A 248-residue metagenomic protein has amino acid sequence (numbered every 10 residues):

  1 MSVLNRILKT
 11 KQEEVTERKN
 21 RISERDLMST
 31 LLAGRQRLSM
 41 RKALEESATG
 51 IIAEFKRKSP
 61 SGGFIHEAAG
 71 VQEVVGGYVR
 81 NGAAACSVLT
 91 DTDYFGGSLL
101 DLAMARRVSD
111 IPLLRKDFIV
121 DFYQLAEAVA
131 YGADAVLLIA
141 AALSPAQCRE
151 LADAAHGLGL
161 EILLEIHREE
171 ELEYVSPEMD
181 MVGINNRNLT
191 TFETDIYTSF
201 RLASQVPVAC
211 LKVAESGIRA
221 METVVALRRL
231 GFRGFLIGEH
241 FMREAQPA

Functional and structural regions predicted by a protein language model:
S2-A68: An N-cap/entry alpha-helix motif that binds or orients negatively charged groups
I7, A53, Y78, C86 (+5 more regions): Conserved, mostly hydrophobic/aromatic
R35-T49, F95-F118, A140, R149-E165 (+1 more regions): Alpha-helix-loop-beta-strand connector modules within alpha/beta enzyme cores
I52-Q72, I111-V120, L163-E165, K212-R219: Active-site mouth loops of central-metabolism enzymes
P60-A68, V74-G96, Y174-A203: Glycine/Thr-rich beta-alpha phosphate-binding loop at enzyme active sites
V120-G132, H167-E178, A214-I237: Catalytic cores of alpha/beta
E127-Q147, I184-F192, F232-A248: Glycine-rich phosphate-binding active-site loops on the catalytic face of alpha/beta enzymes
L202-Q205, R228, R243-A248: C-terminal helical cap(s) of enzyme catalytic domains, especially alpha/beta-barrels
